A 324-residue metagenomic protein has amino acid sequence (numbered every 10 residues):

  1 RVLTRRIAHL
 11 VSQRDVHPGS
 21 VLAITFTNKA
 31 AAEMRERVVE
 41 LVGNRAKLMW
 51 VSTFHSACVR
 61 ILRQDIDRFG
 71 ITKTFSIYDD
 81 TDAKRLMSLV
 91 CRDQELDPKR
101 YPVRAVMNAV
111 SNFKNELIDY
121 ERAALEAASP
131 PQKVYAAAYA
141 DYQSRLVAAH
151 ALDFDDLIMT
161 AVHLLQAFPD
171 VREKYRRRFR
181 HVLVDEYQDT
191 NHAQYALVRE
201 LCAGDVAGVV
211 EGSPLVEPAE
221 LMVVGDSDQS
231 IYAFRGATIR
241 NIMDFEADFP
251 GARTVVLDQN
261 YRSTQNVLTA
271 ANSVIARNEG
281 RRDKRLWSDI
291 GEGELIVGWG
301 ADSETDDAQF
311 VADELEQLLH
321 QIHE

Functional and structural regions predicted by a protein language model:
R1, I7, I66, P250-R253 (+1 more regions): Helicase P-loop NTPase motor core
R1-K73, I77-Y78, A149, E173 (+5 more regions): P-loop NTPase Walker
R1-L3, L22-A23, A30-A31, W50 (+3 more regions): Conserved helicase NTPase motor core
R6, E33-L41, A57-Q64, L86-L89 (+5 more regions): Alpha-helical scaffold elements adjacent to nucleotide-binding pockets in ATP/GTP-utilizing enzyme cores
V16-S20, R45-L48, A83-L86, E217-E220 (+3 more regions): Short glycine-/polar-rich loops that comprise or flank the Walker A/P-loop and associated switch/sensor motifs
N28-A31, H55-C58, N112, S227-I231 (+5 more regions): Conserved nucleotide-binding/hydrolysis micro-motifs of P-loop NTPases
A46-M49, D67-D156, F179, T254-Y261 (+3 more regions): ATP-hydrolysis module of ASCE/P-loop NTPase motor domains, specifically the Walker B Asp-Glu catalytic pair
K114-Y120, V206-V210, V274-L286: Proline-centered turn/helix-capping motifs that create local helix->coil transitions or kinks
